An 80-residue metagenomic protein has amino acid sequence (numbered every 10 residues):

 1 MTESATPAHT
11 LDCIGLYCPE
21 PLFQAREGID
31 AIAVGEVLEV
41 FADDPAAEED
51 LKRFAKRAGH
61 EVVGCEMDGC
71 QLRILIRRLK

Functional and structural regions predicted by a protein language model:
M1-T2, G28: Short, flexible, glycine/charge-rich loop motifs used to bind or transfer phosphoryl groups or to couple energy/partner
T2-D12: Right-handed parallel beta-helix/beta-solenoid
L11-E66: Amphipathic, hydrophobic secondary-structure cores in small proteins
R73-K80: Core SAM-dependent methyltransferase catalytic element
